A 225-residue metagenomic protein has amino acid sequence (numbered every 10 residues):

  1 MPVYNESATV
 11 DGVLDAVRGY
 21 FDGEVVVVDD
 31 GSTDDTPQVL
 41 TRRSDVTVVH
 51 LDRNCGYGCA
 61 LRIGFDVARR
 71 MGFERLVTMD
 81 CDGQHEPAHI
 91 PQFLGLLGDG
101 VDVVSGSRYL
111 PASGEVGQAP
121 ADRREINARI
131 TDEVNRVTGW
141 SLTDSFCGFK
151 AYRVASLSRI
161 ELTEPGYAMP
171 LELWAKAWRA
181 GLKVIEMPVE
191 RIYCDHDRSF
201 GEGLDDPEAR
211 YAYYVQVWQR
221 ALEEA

Functional and structural regions predicted by a protein language model:
M1-P2, V26, H50: Short hydrophobic beta-strand elements that form part of the catalytic alpha/beta core underpinning NDP-sugar/donor
N5-G19: Short, well-formed alpha-helical segments that are part of the catalytic scaffolds of diverse glycosyltransferases
A8-G12, T33-R42: Acidic helix N-cap motif at the loop->helix transition within catalytic regions of sugar-transfer enzymes
R18-V27, D35, V46-T47: Short loop->beta transition adjacent to catalytic acidic/histidine clusters or analogous donor-positioning motifs
D29-Q38, R53, G83: A conserved acidic beta->alpha catalytic loop
T47, L51-R53, Y57-R70, P87-Y167 (+1 more regions): Acceptor/aglycone-binding surface of glycosyltransferases and processive sugar-polymer synthases
F73-Q84: Short beta-strand-to-loop acidic/aromatic patch adjacent to the donor-nucleotide binding site
L162-A225: Hydrophobic helical membrane-anchoring modules
